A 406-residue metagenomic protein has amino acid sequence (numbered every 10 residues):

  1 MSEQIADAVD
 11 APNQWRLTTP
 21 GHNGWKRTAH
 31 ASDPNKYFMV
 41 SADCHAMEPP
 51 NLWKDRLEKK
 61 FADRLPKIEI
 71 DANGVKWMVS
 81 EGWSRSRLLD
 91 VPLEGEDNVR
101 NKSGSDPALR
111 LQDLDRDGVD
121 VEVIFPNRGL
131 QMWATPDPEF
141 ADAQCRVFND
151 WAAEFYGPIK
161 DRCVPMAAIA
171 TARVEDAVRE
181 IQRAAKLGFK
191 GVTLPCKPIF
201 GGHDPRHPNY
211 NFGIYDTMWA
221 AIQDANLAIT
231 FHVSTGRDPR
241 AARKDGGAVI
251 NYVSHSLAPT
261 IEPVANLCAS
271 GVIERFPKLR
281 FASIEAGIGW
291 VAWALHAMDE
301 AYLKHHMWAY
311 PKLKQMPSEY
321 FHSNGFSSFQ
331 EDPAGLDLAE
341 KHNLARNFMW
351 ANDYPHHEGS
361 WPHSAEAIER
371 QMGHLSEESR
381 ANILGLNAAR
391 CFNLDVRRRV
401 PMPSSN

Functional and structural regions predicted by a protein language model:
S2-F38, N51-V121, D150-P158, R179-R183 (+6 more regions): Mid-to-C-terminal alpha-helical segments outside catalytic/metal-binding sites
E3-I5, K160-V164, I169, E175 (+2 more regions): Catalytic pocket-lining loop regions of alpha/beta-barrel enzymes, especially the amidohydrolase/enolase/GH5 lineages
M39, L93-R100, Q112-T135, R162-A168 (+1 more regions): Divalent metal-dependent hydrolysis catalytic cores, especially in the metallo-beta-lactamase
C44-H45, D353-Y354: Active-site metal-binding loops of divalent metal-dependent hydrolases
R116-G118, G129-D161, V174-K186, G202-P205 (+1 more regions): Active-site loop-helix segments enriched in His/Asp/Glu that coordinate and activate a nucleophilic water at divalent
N127-R128, V233-P239, Y354-H357: Short glycine-enriched loops at secondary-structure junctions
R128-W133, A248-V249, A367: A short small-residue
A141, C145, N149, I261-A265 (+1 more regions): Amphipathic, non-transmembrane alpha-helical scaffold segments
